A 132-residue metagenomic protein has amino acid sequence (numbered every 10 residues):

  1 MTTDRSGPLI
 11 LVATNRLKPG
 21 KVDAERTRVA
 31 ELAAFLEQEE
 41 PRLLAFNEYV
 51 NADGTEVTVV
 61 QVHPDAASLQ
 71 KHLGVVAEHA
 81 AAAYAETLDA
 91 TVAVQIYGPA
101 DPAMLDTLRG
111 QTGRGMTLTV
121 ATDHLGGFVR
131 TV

Functional and structural regions predicted by a protein language model:
M1-V57, P64-E78, E86-V132: Short S/T/G/P-rich N-terminal loop/turn motif that feeds into the first structured element of a domain
